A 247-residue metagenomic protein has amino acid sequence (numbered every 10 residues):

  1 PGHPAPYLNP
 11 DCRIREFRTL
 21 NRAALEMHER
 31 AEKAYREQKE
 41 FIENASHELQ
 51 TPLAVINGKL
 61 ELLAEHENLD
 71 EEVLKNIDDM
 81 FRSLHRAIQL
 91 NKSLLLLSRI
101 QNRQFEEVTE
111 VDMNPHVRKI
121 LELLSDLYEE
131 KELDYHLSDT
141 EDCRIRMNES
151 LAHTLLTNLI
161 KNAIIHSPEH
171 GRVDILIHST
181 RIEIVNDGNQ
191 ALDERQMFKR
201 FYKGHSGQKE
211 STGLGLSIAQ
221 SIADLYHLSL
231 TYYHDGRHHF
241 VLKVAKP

Functional and structural regions predicted by a protein language model:
P1-A45, L49, A54-E71, D78 (+8 more regions): Membrane-proximal HAMP signal-relay module
I100, L124-E132: A short helix-and-adjacent loop within the catalytic ATP-binding
Q101-E107, R144-M147: Conserved micro-motifs of the catalytic ATP-binding
T109, D134-R144: Conserved catalytic submotifs in the C-terminal HATPase_c
A152-L156: A residue-level detector for a conserved hydrophobic packing site within the catalytic ATP-binding domain
N162-I164: Short helix-loop "hinge" at the ATP-lid/N-box region of the Bergerat-fold HATPase_c
H170-R181: Short beta-strand/loop element within the Bergerat-fold HATPase_c
Q190-Y202: Short conserved segment of the HATPase_c
